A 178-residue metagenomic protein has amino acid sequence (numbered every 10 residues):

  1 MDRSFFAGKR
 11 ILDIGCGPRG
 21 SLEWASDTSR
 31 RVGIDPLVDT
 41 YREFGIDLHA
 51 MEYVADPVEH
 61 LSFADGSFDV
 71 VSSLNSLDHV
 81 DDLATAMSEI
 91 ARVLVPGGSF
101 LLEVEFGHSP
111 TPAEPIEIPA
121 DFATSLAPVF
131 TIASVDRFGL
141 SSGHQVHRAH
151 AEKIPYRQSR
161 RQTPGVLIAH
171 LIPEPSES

Functional and structural regions predicted by a protein language model:
M1-K9: Conserved alpha-helix/loop element of class I SAM-dependent methyltransferases that forms part of the SAM/SAH-binding
L12, C16-H60: Class I SAM-dependent methyltransferase SAM/SAH-binding core
D56-V71: A short acidic, Gly/Pro-enriched loop at the edge of an enzyme's catalytic core that lines a small-molecule cofactor
V70-D81: A short SAM/SAH-binding and catalytic strip from SAM-dependent methyltransferases
A84-P96: A short glycine-rich, Lys/Arg-flanked "PGG" loop and its adjoining helix->strand segment in the class I
L101-F130: Conserved class I S-adenosyl-L-methionine
T131-S141: Conserved S-adenosyl-L-methionine
G143-S178: Core SAM-dependent methyltransferase catalytic element
